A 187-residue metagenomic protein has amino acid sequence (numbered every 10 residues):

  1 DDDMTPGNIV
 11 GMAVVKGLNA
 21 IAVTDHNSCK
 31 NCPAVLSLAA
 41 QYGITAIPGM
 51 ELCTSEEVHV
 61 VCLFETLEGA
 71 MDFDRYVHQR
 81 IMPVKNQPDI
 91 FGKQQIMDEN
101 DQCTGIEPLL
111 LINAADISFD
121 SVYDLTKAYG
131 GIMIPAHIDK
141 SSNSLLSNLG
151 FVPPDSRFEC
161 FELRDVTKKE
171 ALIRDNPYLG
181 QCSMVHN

Functional and structural regions predicted by a protein language model:
D1-D2, N27-S28: Di-metal (Zn2+ and/or Mg2+/Mn2+) metal-binding site signature of metallo-dependent hydrolases with the MBL/beta-CASP
D2-A13, S144-V152: Short, acidic/polar
I9-H26, E51, G131-I134: Divalent metal-dependent hydrolysis catalytic cores, especially in the metallo-beta-lactamase
V23-H26, L163, H186: Conserved beta-strand positions
C29-A40: Metal-dependent catalytic neighborhoods of phosphoester/phosphodiester hydrolases
L38-E162, T167-G180: Extended substrate/RNA-proximal surfaces in nucleic-acid metabolism proteins
Q181-N187: Short acidic/histidine-rich active-site segments
